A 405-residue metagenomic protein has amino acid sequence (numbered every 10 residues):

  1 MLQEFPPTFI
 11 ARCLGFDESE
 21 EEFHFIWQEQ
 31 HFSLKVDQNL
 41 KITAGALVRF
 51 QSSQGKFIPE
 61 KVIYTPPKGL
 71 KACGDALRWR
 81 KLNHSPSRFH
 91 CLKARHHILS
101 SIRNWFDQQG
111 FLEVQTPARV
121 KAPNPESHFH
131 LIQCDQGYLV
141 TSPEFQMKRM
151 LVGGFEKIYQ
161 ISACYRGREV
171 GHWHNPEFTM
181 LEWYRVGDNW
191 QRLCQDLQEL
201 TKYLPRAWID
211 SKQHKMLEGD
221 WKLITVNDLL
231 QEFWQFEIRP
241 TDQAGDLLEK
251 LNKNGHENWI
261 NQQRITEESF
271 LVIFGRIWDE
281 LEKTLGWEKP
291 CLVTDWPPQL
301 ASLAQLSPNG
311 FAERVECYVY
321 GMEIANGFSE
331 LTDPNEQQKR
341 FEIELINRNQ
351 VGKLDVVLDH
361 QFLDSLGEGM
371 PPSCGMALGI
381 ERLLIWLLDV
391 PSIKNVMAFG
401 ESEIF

Functional and structural regions predicted by a protein language model:
L2-R192, K202, I385, A398: Class II aminoacyl-tRNA synthetase-like tRNA-binding/catalytic domains
C13-E18, M216, Q235-I238: Conserved, well-structured core segments that form or line functional sites
H90, A94, L217-E218, R239 (+1 more regions): A general boundary/transition motif marking the beginning of the first structured unit of a protein
I102, Q109, Q191, T201-W208 (+3 more regions): A generic secondary-structure signal for well-formed alpha-helical elements
P117-R192, I224-N227, Q235-F405: A translation/RNA-centric and nucleic-acid-associated enzymatic feature enriched in Class II aminoacyl-tRNA synthetases
C194-K222: Acidic, low-complexity central loop/insert segments
T201, P205, T225-W234: Hydrophobic mid-domain F-helix/FG-region of cytochrome P450s
